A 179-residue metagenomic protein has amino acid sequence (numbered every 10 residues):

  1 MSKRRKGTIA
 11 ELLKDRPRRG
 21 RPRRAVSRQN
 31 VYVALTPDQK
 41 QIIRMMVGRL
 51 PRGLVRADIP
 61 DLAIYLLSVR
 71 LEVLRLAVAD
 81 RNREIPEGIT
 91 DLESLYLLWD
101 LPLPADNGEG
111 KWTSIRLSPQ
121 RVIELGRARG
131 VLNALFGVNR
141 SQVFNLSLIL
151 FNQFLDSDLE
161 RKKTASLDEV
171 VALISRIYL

Functional and structural regions predicted by a protein language model:
S2-K40, V47-G48, I85-I123, R129 (+1 more regions): Short Lys/Arg-rich basic patches
R23, Y32-P37, I42-E72: N-terminal accessory/assembly segment that mediates macromolecular interactions
G53-R81, F136-S166: Short, basic amphipathic alpha-helical segments that act as recognition/interaction helices in nucleic-acid-binding
